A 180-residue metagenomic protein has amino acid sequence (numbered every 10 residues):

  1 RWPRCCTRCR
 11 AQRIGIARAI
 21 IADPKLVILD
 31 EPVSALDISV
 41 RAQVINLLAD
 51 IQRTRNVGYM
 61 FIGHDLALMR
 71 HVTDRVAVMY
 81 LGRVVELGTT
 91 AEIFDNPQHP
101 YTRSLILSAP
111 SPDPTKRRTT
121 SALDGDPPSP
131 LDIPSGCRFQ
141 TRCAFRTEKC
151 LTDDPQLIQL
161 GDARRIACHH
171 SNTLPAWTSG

Functional and structural regions predicted by a protein language model:
W2-C6, R10: Conserved ABC ATPase signature
R8-C9, G15, G82, G88 (+2 more regions): Glycine-centered flexibility sites
I21-K25: A short, proline-enriched helix->beta-strand linker immediately N-terminal to the Walker B motif in ABC-type P-loop
I28, P32-R118: P-loop NTP-binding/switch modules centered on Walker-like glycine-rich loops
T89-G180: Charged, flexible cofactor/metal-binding loops and thiol motifs
